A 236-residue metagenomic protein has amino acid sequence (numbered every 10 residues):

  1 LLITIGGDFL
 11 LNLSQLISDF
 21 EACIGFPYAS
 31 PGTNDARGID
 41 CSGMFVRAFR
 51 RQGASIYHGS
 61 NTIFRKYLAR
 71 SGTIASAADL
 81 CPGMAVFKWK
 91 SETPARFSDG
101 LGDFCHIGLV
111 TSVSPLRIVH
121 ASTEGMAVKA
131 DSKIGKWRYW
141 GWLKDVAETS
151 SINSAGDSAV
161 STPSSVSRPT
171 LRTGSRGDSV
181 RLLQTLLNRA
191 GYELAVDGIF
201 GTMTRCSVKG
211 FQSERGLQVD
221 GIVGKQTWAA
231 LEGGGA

Functional and structural regions predicted by a protein language model:
L2-F26, A130-T162: Non-catalytic ligand/cofactor/substrate-binding and regulatory segments of enzyme domains
L11, I17, A54-D131, K136 (+1 more regions): ...with weaker cross-activation on analogous glycine-rich loops/strands in unrelated enzymes
N12-A75, L182-N188, T202-G210: Secreted/periplasmic proteins that engage bacterial cell-wall peptidoglycan
Y28-D35, R168-G174, V196, L217-Q218: Second-shell loop/turn segments in exported
S98-G102, G198, G221: Acidic, glycine-anchored loop motifs typical of Ca2+
I152-G198: Acidic, Ser/Thr/Pro/Gly-enriched interdomain connector segments
L187-A195, K209-V219: Extended, structured, electrostatic nucleic-acid-contact surfaces
